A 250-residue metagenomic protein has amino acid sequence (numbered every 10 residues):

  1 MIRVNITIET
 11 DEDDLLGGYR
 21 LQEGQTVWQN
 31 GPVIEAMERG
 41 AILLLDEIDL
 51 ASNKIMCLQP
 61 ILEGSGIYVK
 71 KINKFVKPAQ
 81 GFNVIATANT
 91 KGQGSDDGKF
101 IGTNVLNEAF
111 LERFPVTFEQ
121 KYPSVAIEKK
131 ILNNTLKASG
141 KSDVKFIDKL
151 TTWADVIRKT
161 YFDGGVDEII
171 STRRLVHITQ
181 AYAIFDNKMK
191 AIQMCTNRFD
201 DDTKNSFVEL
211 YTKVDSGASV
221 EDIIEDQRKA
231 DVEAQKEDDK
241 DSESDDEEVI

Functional and structural regions predicted by a protein language model:
M1-I250: C-terminal regulatory/interaction module of P-loop NTP-utilizing enzymes
